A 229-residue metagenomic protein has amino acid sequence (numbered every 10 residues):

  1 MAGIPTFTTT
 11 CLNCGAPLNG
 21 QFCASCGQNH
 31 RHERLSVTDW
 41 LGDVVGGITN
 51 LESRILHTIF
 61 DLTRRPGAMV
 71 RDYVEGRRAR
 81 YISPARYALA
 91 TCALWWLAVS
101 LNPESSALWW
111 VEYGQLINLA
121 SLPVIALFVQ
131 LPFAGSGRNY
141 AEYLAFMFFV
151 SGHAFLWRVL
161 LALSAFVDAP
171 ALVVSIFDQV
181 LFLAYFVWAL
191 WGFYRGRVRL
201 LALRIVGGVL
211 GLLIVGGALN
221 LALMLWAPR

Functional and structural regions predicted by a protein language model:
M1-R229: Membrane-proximal intrinsically disordered regions of secretory-pathway and membrane-system proteins
